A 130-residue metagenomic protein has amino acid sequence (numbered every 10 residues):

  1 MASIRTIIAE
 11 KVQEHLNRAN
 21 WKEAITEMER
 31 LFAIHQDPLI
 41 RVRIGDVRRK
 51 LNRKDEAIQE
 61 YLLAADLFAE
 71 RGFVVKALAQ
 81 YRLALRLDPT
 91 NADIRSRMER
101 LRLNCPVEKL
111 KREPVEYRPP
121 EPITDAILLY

Functional and structural regions predicted by a protein language model:
M1-Y130: Repeat-based scaffolding regions
